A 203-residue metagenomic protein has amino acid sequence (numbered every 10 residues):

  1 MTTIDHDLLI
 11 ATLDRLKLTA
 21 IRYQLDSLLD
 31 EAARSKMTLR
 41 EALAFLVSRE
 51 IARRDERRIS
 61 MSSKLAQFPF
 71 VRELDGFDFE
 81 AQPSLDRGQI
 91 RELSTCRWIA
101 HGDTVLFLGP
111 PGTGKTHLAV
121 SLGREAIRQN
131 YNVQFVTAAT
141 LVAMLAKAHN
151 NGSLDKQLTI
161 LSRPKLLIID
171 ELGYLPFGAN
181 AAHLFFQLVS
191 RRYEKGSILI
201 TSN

Functional and structural regions predicted by a protein language model:
M1-A11: Intrinsically disordered, low-complexity and often Lys/Arg-enriched segments
I10, D14, T19-F70: Interdomain "pre-motor" coupling segment immediately N-terminal to P-loop NTPase/helicase cores
A44-R97, H101-T104: AAA+ P-loop ATPase motor domain of ring mechanoenzymes
L85-R163: Conserved P-loop
N130-N132, R163-L167, Y193-I200: Loop/turn-to-beta-strand initiation segments
L161-F177: Conserved P-loop NTPase "ATPase switch" module shared by AAA+ and STAND
E171, T201-N203: A short beta-strand-to-loop transition that corresponds to the Sensor-1 phosphate-sensing loop of AAA+ P-loop ATPases
G173-I198: Conserved catalytic/switch belt of AAA+ P-loop NTPases
